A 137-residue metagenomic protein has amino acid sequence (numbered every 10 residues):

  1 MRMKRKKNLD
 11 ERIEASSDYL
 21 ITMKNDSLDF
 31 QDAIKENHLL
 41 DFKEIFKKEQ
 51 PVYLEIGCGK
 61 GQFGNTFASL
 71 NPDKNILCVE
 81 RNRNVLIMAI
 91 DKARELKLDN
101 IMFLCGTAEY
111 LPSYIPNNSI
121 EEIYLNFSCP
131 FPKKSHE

Functional and structural regions predicted by a protein language model:
M1-V52, Q62-S69: S-adenosyl-L-methionine
I56, V79: Conserved beta-strand/loop positions that form the S-adenosyl-L-methionine
G57-G61: Class I SAM-dependent methyltransferase "Motif I" SAM/SAH-binding loop
K74-L77: Short beta-strand element of Class I
N82: Conserved SAM/SAH-binding beta-strand->alpha-helix loop
L86-M88: Short alpha-helix immediately C-terminal to the canonical SAM-binding loop
D91-N117: S-adenosyl-L-methionine
E121-E137: Mobile active-site "lid"/loop adjacent to the S-adenosyl-L-methionine
